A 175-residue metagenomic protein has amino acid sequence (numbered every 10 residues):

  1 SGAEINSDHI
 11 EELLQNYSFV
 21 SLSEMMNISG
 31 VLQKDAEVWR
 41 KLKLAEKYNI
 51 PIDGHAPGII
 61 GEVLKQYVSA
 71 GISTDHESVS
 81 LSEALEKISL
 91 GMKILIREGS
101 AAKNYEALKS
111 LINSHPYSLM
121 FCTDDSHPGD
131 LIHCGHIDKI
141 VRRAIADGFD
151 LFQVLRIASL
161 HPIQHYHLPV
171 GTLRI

Functional and structural regions predicted by a protein language model:
S1-E4, G30-Q33, P57-G58, I96-Y105: Active-site glycine- and acidic-residue-rich loops that bind and position anionic ligands or nucleotide-like cofactors
S1-P51: Divalent-metal coordination cores built from histidine and acidic residues
V20-E24, I52-G54, T74-H76, I94-I96 (+1 more regions): Hydrophobic faces of well-ordered beta-strands that scaffold small-molecule active sites in alpha/beta enzyme cores
L22, K87, V154: Conserved, mostly hydrophobic/aromatic
I28-G30, G58-E62, V79-L85, A101-K103 (+1 more regions): Active-site environment of divalent metal-dependent phosphoester hydrolases
K34-D35, I60-V68, L90, N104-P116 (+1 more regions): Histidine/acidic-residue-rich catalytic or RNA/ligand-binding cores of hydrolases and nuclease-related proteins
L111-I175: His/Asp/Glu-enriched, well-ordered alpha-helical/loop segment that forms or immediately abuts the divalent-metal
